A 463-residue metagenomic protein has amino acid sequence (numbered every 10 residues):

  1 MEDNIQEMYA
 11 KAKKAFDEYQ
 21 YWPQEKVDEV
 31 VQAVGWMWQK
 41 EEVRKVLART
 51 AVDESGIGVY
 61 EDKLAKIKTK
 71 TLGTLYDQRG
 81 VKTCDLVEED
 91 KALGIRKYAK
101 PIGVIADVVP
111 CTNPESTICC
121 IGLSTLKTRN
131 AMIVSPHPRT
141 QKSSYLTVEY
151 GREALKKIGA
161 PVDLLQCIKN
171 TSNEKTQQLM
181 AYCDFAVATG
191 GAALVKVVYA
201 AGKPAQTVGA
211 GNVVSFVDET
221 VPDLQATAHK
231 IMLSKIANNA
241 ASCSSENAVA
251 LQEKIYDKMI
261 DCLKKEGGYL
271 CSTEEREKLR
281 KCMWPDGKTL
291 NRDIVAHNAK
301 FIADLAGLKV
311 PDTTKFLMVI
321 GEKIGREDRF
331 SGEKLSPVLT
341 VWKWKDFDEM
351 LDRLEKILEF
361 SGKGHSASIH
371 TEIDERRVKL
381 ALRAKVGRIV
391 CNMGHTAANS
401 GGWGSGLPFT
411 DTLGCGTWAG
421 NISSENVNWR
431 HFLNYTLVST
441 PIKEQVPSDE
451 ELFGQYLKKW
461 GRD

Functional and structural regions predicted by a protein language model:
M1-R96, S124, K265: N-terminal Rossmann-like NAD(P)+-binding subdomain of aldehyde/semialdehyde dehydrogenases
M8-A10, T207-G209, N239-C243, D328-L335 (+1 more regions): Short, flexible turn/loop "capping" segments at secondary-structure junctions
K13-F16, Q20-P23, V31-E42, A51 (+13 more regions): Structural signal for hydrophobic packing residues in well-ordered secondary-structure cores of soluble enzyme domains
F16, Q20, D28, L308-D463: Conserved C-terminal structural/oligomerization subdomain of aldehyde/semialdehyde dehydrogenase
V27, G103-I105, R129, A186 (+6 more regions): Buried hydrophobic positions in well-ordered alpha/beta secondary-structure cores of metabolic enzymes
C84-A226: Rossmann-like NAD(P) dinucleotide-binding subdomain of oxidoreductase/dehydrogenase enzymes
C119, V195-G325, S448: ALDH superfamily catalytic-core signature
I133-P138, A250, N392-M393: Short internal beta-strands
